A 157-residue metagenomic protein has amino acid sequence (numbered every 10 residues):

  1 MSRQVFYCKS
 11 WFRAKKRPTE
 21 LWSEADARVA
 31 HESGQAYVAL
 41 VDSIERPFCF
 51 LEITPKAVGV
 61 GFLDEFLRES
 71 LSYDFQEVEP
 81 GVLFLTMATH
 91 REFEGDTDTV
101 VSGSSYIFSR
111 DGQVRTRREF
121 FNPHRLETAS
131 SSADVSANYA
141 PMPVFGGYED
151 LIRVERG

Functional and structural regions predicted by a protein language model:
M1-S33, M87-G157: Long terminal segments
S33-F108: Repetitive, compositionally biased segments used for assembly/scaffolding
